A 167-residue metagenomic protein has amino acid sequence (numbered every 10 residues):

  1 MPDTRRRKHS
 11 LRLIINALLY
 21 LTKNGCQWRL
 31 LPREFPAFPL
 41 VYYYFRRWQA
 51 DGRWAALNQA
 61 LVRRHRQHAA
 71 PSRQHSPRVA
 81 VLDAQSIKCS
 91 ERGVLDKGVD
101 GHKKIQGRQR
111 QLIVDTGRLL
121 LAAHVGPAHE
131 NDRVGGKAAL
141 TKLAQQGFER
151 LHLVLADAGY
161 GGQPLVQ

Functional and structural regions predicted by a protein language model:
M1-Q167: Short alpha-helical elements
